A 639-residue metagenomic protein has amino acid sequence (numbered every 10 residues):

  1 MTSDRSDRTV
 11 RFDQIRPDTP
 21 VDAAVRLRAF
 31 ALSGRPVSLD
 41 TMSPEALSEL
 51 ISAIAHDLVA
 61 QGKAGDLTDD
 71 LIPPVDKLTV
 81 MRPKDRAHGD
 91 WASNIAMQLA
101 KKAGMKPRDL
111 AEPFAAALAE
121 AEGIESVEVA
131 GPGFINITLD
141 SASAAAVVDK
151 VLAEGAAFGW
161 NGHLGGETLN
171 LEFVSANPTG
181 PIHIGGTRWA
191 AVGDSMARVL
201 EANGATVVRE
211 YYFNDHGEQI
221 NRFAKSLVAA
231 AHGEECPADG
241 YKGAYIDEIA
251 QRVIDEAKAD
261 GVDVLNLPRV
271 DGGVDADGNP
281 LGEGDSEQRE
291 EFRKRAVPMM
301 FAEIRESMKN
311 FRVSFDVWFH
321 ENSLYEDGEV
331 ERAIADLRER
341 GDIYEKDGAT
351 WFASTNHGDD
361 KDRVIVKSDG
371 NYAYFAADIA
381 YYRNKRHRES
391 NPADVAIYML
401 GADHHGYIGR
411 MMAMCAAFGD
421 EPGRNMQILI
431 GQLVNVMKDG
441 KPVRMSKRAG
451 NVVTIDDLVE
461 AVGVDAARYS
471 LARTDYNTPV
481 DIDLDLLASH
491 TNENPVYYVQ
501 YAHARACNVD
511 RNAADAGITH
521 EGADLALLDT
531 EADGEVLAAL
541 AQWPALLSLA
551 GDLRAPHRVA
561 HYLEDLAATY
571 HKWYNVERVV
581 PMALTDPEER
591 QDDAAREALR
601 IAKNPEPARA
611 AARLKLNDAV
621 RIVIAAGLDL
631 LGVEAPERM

Functional and structural regions predicted by a protein language model:
T2-A145, L152, A156-F158, H163-M639: Non-catalytic interaction-recognition regions
